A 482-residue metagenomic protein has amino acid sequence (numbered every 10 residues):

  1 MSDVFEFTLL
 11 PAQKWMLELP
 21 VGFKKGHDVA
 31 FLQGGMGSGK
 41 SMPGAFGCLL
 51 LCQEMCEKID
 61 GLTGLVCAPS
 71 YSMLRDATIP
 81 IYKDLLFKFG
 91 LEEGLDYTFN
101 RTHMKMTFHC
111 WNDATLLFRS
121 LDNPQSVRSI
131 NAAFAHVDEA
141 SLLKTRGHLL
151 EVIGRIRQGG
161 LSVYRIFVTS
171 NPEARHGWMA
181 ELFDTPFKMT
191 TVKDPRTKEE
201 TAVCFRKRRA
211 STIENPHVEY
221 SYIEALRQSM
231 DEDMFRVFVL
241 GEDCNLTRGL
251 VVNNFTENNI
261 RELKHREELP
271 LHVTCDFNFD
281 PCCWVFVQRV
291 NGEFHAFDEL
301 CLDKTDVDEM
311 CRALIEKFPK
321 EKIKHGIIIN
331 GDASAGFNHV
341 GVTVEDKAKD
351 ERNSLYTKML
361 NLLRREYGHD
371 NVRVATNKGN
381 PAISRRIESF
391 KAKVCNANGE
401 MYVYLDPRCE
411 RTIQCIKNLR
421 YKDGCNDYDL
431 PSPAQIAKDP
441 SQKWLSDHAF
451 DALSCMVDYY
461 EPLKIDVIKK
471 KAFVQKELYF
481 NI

Functional and structural regions predicted by a protein language model:
M1-V29: Pre-P-loop entry segment of helicase/translocase ATPase cores
H27-N100: Conserved P-loop
M73-A133: Inter-Walker segment of RecA-like/P-loop motor cores
D138-A140: Walker B catalytic acidic pair
L142-S221, A225: ASCE P-loop NTPase helicase motor core
N215-C275, D280: ATPase catalytic-site recognition across NTP-hydrolyzing enzymes
C282-V287: Short beta-strand scaffold segments in enzyme catalytic cores
E293-K438, L463-K464, L478-I482: Mg2+-dependent endonuclease catalytic cores in nucleic-acid-processing enzymes, primarily RNase H-like
